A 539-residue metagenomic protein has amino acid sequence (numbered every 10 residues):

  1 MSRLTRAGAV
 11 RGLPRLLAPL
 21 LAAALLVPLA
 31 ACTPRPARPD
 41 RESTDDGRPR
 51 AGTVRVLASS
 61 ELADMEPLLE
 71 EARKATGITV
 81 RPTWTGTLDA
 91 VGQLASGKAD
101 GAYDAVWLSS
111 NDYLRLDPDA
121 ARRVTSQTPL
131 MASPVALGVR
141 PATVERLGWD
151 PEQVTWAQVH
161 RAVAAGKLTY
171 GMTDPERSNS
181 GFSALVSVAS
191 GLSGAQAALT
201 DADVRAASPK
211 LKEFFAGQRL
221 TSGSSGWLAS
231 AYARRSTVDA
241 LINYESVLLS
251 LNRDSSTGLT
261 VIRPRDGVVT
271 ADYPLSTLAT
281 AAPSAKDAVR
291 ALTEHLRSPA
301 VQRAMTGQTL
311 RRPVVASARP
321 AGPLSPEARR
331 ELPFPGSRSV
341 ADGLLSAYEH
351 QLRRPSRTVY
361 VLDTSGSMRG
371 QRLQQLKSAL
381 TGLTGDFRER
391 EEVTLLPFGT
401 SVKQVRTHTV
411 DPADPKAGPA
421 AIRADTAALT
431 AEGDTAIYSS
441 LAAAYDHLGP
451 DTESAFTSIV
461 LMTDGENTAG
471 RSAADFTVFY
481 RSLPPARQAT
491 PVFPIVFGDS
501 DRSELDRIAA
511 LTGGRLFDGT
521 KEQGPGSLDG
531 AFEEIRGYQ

Functional and structural regions predicted by a protein language model:
R15, A31-P34, G47, T280-L362 (+3 more regions): Extracellular/periplasmic juxtamembrane helices and adjacent flexible linkers that interface with membrane partners
P39-D174: N-terminal segment of the mature folded domain
T128-L137, K210-F214, D254-R290: Periplasmic-binding protein-like
V163, R353-A413, Y438-L441, S458-M462 (+1 more regions): Von Willebrand factor
A195-R263: Ligand-binding pocket segment of bilobal, Venus flytrap-like solute-binding proteins
R263, G465-E522, G530-A531: VWA/integrin I-like adhesion module and closely mimicked acidic/polar interface patches used
E392, L396-A428, D446-E453, G470-A474 (+1 more regions): Short beta-strand-loop
A417-T457, P491-S503, Q523-S527: Von Willebrand factor
